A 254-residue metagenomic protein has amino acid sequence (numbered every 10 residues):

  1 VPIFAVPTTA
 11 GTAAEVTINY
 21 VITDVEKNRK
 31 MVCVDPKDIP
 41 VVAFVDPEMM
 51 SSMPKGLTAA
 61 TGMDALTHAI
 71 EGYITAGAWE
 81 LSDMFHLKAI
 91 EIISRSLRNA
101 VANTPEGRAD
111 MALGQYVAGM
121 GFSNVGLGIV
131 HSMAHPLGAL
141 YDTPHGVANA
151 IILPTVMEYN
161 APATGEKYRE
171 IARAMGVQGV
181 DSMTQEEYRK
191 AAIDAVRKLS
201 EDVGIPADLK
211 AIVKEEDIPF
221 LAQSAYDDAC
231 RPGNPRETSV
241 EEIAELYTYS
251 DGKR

Functional and structural regions predicted by a protein language model:
V1-N19: Proline/glycine-rich low-complexity loops and linkers
T8-G11, M49, P154-M157: Acidic, glycine-rich active-site loops and adjacent beta-strand->loop/helix elements that engage anionic groups
V16-V125: Carboxylate- and glycine-rich phosphate/diphosphate-binding segment that chelates Mg2+/Mn2+
L66-I70, M111-G119, M133, L153 (+4 more regions): Short alpha-helical scaffolding segments that buttress acidic/His motifs in well-ordered protein cores
A76-F85, N99-D110, V125-V130, S182-E186 (+2 more regions): Flexible, glycine/charged-enriched surface loops at secondary-structure junctions
L127-A191, R197: C-terminal catalytic subdomain
Q178-R254: C-terminal charged capping/lid subdomain of soluble metabolic enzymes
